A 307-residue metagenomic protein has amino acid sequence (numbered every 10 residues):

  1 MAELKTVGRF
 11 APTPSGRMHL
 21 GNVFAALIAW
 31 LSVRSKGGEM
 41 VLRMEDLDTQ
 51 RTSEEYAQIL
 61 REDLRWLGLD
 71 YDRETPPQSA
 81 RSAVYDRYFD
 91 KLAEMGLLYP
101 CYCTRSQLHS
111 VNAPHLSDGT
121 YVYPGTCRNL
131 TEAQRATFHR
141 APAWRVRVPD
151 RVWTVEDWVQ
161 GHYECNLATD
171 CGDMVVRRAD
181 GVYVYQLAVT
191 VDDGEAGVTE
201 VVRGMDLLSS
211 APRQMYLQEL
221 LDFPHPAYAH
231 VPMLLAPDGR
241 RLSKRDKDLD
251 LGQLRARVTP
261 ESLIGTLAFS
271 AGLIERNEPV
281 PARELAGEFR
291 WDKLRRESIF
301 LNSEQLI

Functional and structural regions predicted by a protein language model:
M1-S15, S35, M40, R135-T137 (+2 more regions): Non-catalytic terminal extensions that flank enzyme cores
A2-L116, M205-D206, S210-F223: N-terminal Rossmann-like or analogous alpha/beta NTP/dinucleotide-binding catalytic cores that position adenine
D48-Q58, A236-D238, A286-R296: Short, mixed-charge aromatic SLiMs
A57, S82, R105-L108, T120 (+4 more regions): Alpha-helix initiation and N-capping motif
D70, L98-Y99, S117, P260 (+2 more regions): A general structural signal for well-ordered secondary-structure junctions
D72-E74, H225-Y228, I274-V280: Short, surface-exposed acidic
A93-R105, R151-V155, V159-E164, E278-E297: A short, terminal or domain-edge coil/loop segment
S106-S243, D250-L254, S303-I307: Active-site cores that bind ATP or allylic diphosphates and position pyrophosphate for catalysis
